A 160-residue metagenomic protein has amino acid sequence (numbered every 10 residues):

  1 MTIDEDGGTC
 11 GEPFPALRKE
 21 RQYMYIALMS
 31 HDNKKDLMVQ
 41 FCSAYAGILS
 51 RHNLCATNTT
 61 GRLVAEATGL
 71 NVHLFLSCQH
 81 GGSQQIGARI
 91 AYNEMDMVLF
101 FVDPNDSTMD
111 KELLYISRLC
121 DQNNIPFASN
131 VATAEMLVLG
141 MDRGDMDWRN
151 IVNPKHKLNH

Functional and structural regions predicted by a protein language model:
M24-Y25, N71: Residues that mark the start of a beta-strand
L37-G47: Histidine-anchored nucleotide/phosphate-binding helix
R51-T60: Short internal beta-strands
N53, L70-H80, R149-I151: Short hydrophobic/aromatic-enriched beta-strand-loop microsegments
L54-C55, S117-L137: Short, acidic/small-residue loops that bind anionic groups at enzyme active sites
S83-Q122: Mid-chain, well-packed structural core segment of small domains
A132-H160: Short, glycine-/small-residue-rich phosphate/pyrophosphate-handling segment
